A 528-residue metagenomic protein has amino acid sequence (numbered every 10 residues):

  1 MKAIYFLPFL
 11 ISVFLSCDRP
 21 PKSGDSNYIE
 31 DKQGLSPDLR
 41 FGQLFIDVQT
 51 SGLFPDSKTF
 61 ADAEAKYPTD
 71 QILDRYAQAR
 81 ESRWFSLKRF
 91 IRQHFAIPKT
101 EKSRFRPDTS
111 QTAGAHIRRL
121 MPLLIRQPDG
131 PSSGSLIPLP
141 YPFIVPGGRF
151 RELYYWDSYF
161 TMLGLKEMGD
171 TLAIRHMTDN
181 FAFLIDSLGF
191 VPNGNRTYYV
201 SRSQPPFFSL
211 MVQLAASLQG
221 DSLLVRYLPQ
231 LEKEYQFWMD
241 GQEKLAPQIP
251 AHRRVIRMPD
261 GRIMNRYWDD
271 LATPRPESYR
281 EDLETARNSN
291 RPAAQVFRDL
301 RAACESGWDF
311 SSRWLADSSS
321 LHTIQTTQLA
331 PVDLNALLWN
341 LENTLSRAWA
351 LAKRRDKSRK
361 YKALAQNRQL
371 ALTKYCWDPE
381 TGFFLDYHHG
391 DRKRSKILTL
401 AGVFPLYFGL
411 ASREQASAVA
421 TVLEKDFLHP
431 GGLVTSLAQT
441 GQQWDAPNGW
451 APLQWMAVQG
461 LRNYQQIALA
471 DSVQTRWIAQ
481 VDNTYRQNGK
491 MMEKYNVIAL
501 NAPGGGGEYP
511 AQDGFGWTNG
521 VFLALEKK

Functional and structural regions predicted by a protein language model:
Y5-V13: Bacterial N-terminal signal peptides
R40, L44-F150, H176-V191, N195 (+3 more regions): Extended glycan-interaction surfaces of carbohydrate-active proteins
H116, D170-F181, D221-M239, L341 (+3 more regions): Extended, well-ordered alpha-helical scaffold segments
Y154-L184, A401-S412, Q454-I467: Alpha-helical support elements that line or immediately flank enzyme active sites and cofactor-binding pockets
L163-E167, L210-S217, N340-L351, Y407 (+2 more regions): Short glycine/serine- and small hydrophobic-enriched flexible loop segments
I185-Y227, Q512: Aromatic/His-enriched, Gly/Pro-containing loop or helix-boundary segments that lie immediately adjacent to catalytic
Q325-R354, Y361, Q443-W455, G460-Y464 (+1 more regions): Long, repeat-rich segments with strong aromatic
